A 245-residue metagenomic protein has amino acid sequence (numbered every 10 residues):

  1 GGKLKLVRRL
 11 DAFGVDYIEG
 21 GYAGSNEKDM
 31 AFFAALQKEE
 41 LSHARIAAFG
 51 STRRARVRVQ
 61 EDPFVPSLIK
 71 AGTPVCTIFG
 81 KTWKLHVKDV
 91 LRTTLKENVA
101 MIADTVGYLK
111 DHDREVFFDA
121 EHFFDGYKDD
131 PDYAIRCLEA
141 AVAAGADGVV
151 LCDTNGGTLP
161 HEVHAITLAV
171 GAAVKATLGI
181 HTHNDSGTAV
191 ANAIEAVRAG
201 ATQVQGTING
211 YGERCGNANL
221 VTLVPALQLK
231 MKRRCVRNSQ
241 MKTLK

Functional and structural regions predicted by a protein language model:
G1-K245: Catalytic cores and adjacent flexible loops of soluble metabolic enzymes that perform enolate/carbanion chemistry on
